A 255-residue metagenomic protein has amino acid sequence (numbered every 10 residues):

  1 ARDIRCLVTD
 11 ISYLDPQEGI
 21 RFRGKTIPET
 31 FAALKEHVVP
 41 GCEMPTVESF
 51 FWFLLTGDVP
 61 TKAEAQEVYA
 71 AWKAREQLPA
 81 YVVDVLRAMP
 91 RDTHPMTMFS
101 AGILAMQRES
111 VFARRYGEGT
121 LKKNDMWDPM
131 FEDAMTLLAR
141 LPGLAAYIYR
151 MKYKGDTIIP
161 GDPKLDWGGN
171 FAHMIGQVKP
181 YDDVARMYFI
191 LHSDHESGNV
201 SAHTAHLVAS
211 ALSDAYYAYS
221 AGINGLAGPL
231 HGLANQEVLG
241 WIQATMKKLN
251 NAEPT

Functional and structural regions predicted by a protein language model:
A1-T255: Hydrophobic alpha-helical bundle cores within soluble ligand-binding/oligomerization subdomains
